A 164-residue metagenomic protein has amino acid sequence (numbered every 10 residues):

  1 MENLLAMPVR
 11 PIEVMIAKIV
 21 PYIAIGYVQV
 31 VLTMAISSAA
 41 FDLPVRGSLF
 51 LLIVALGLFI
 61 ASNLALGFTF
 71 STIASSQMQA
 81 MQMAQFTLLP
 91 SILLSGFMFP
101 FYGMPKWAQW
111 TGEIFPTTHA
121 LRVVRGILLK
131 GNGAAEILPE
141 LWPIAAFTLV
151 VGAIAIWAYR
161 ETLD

Functional and structural regions predicted by a protein language model:
M1-L4, I36, A40, F70 (+6 more regions): Hydrophobic alpha-helical interface/terminus motif in multipass membrane transporters
E2, F68, K106-Q109: Positions in alpha-helical segments
P11, M15-Q85, L89, A135-L141 (+2 more regions): Alpha-helical transmembrane segments and their short interhelical loops
I23, I53-A61, M83-F101, A108-T117 (+1 more regions): Hydrophobic transmembrane alpha-helices
P44, G96-V150: Membrane-interfacial helix-loop-helix junctions in multi-pass membrane proteins
W157-D164: Short cytosolic juxtamembrane segments of multi-pass membrane proteins
